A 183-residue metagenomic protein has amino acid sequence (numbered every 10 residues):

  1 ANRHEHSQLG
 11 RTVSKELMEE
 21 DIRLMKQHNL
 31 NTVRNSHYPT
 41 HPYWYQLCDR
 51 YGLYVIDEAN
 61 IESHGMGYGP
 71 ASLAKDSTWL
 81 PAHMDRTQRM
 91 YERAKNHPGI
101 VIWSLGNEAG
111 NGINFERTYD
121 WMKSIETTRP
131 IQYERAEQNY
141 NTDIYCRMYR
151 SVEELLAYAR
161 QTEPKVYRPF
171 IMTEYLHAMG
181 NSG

Functional and structural regions predicted by a protein language model:
A1-T32, S36-P39: An acidic-aromatic substrate-binding cleft motif
I22-L24, T32-G183: Substrate-binding/catalytic cleft of secreted carbohydrate-active enzymes, primarily glycoside hydrolases
